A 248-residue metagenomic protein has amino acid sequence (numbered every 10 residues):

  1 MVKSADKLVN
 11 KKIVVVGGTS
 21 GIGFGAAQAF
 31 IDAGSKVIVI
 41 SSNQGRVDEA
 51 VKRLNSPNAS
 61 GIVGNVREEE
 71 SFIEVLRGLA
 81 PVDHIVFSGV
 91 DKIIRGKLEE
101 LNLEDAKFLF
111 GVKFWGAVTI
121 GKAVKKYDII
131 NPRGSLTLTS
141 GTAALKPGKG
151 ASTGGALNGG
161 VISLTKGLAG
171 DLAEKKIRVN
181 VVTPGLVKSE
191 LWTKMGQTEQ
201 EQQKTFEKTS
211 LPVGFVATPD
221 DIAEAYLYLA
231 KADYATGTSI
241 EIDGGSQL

Functional and structural regions predicted by a protein language model:
K11, V82, D128-G141, K149 (+2 more regions): Active-site loop of short-chain dehydrogenase/reductase
T19-G21: Conserved glycine-rich cofactor-binding loop
S35-E49: Conserved glycine-rich Rossmann-like NAD(P)H-binding loop of the short-chain dehydrogenase/reductase
G96-L98, E104-K107, Q203-E207: Substrate-binding pocket helix/loop in short-chain dehydrogenase/reductase
L109-F110, F114, V118-I120, S135-E174 (+1 more regions): Catalytic loop of short-chain dehydrogenase/reductase
I162, L172-K188, A235-I242: Conserved Rossmann-fold SDR core element
E174, L186-S210: A glycine/serine/threonine-rich, flexible loop-to-helix segment that serves as the NAD(P) cofactor-binding "lid"
F215-I242: C-terminal substrate-recognition "lid" of short-chain dehydrogenase/reductases
